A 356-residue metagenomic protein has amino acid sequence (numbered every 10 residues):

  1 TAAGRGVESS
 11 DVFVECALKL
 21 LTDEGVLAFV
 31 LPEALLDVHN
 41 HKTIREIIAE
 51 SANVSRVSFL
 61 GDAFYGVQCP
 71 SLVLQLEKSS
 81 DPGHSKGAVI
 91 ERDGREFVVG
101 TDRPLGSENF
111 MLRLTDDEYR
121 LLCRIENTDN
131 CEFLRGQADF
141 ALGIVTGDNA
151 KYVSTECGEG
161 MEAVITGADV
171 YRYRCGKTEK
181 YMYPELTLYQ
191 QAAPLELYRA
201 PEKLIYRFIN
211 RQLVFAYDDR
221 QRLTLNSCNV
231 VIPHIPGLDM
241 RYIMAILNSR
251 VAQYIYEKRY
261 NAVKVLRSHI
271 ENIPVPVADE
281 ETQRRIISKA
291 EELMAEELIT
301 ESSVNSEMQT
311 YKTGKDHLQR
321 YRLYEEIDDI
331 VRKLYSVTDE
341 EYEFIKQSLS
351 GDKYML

Functional and structural regions predicted by a protein language model:
T1-K151, L223-C228, P236-M240, V263-I270: Signature of N6-adenine DNA methyltransferases within the class I
A3-V7, Y183, T313: Short, flexible loop segments at the rims of nucleotide/cofactor-binding pockets, characterized by
D11, L18-L21, E118-R285: Polybasic, glycine- and aromatic-enriched phosphate-binding surface used to engage nucleic acids
L21, G25, L35-V38, S51-R56 (+6 more regions): A generic secondary-structure signal for well-formed alpha-helical elements
V30, L60, E77, R207-I209 (+2 more regions): Generic beta-strand/beta-sheet core signal
I48-E50, T166, N248, K346: Alpha-helix boundary recognition
D102-N149, M161, G167-V170, V277-L356: Non-catalytic DNA-recognition/assembly elements of restriction-modification systems
